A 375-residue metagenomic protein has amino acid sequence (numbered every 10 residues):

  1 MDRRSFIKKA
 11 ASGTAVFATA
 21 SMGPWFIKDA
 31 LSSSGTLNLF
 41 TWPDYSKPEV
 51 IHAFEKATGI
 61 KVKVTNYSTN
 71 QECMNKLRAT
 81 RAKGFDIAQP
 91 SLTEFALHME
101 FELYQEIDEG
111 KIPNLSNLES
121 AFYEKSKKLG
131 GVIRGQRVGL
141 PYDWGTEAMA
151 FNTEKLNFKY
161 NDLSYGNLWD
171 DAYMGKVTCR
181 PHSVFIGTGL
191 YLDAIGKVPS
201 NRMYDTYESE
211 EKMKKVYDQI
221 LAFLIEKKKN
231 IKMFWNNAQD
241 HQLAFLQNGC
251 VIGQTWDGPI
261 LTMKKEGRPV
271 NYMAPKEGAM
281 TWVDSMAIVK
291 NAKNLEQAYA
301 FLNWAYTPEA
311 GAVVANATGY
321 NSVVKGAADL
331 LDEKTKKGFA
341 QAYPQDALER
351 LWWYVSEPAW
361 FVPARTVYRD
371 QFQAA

Functional and structural regions predicted by a protein language model:
I7-I27: N-terminal export signals
L31, M280, V289-R350: Mature extracytoplasmic/periplasmic domains
L31-H98: Early extracytoplasmic/lumenal segment of secretory-pathway proteins
F85-Q89, F234, V251-W256: Paired acidic/hydrophobic, glycine-rich loop segments that form the ligand-binding mouth/hinge of periplasmic-binding
E94-L97, Q254-P269: A ligand-binding cleft/hinge motif common to bilobed small-molecule-binding domains
F95, M99-K232, N236-D240: Extracytoplasmic ligand-binding site segments that recognize negatively charged/polar headgroups
L221-K227, E266-A287: Periplasmic-binding protein-like
Q345-A375: Conserved C-terminal helix/tail region of periplasmic/extracytoplasmic solute-binding proteins
